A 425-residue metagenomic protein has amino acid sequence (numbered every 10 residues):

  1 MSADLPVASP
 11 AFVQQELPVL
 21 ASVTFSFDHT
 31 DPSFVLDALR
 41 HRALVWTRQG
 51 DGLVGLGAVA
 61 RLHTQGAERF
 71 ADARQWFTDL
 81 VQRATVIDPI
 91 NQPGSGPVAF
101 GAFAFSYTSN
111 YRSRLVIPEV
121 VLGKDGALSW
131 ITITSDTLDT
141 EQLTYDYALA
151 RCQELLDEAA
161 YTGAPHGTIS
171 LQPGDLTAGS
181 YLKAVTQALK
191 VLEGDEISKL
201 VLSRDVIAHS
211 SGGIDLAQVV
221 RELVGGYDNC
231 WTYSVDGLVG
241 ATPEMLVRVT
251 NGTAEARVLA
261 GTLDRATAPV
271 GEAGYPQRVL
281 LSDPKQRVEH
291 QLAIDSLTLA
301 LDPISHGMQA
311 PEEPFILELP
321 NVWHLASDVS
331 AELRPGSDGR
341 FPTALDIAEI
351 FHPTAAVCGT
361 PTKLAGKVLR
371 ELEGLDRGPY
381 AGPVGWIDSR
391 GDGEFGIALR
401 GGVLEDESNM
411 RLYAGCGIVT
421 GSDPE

Functional and structural regions predicted by a protein language model:
S2-A3, W76-I207, I304-H306: Non-catalytic accessory segments adjacent to catalytic cores
S2-A43, R48-W76, A148-T186, K190 (+2 more regions): Contiguous alpha-helical scaffold segments within structured protein domains that host functional hotspots
R42-L44, A99-F103, W231-D236, R377-G385: A short glycine-rich, hydrophobically flanked beta-strand micro-motif that places a catalytic Asp/Glu for divalent metal
V45-R48, G194, S198-S203, Y233-V235: ATP-grasp fold ATP-binding core
G55-R61, N110-Y111, L115-E119, S129 (+3 more regions): An anion-binding catalytic pocket shared by soluble metabolic enzymes
D139-D146, R265-V270, G421-E425: A short, polar/proline- and glycine-enriched secondary-structure boundary/capping micro-motif
D328-E425: Conserved hydrophobic core element of enzyme catalytic domains
